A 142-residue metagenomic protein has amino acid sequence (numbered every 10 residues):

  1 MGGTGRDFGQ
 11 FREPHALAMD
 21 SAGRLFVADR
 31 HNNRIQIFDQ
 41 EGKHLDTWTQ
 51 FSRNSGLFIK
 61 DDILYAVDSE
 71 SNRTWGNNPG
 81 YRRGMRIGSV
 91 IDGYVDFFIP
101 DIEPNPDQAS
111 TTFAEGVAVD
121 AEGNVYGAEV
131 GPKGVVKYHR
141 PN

Functional and structural regions predicted by a protein language model:
M1-N142: Eukaryotic scaffold repeat domains enriched in small/polar residues
